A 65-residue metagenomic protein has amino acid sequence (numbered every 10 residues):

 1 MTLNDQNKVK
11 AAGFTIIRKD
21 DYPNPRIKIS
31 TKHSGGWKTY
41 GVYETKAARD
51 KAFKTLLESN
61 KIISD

Functional and structural regions predicted by a protein language model:
M1-T31: Short N-terminal "domain-start" leader segments that mark the transition from disordered tails or signal peptides into
D5, A12, K38, E58-S59: Generic short amphipathic/hydrophobic targeting helices enriched at N-termini, encompassing Sec-type signal peptides
K10, Y43, I63-S64: N-terminal non-cleavable signal-anchor helices
K32-K51, L56: A short, exposed loop/beta-hairpin motif centered on an aromatic-Gly-Thr core
L56-D65: Short arginine-rich
